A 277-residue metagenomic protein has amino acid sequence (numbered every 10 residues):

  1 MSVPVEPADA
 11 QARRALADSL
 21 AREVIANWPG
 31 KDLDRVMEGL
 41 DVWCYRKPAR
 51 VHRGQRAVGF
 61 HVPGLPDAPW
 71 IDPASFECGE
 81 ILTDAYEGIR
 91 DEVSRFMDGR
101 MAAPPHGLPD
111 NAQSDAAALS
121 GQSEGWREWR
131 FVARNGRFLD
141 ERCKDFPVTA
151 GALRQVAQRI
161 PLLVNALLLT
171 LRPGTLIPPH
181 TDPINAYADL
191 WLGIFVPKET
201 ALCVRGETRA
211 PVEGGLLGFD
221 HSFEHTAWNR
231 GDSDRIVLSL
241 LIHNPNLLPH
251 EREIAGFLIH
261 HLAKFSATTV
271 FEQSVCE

Functional and structural regions predicted by a protein language model:
M1-N165, L171-P179, E199-T200, P249-E277: Fe(II)/2-oxoglutarate oxygenase catalytic core
T170-R172, D182-E199: Short, conserved beta-strand element in jelly-roll/cupin
I177-H180, A201-L202, F219, H225-G231: Short beta-strand His + acidic residue motifs that chelate non-heme Fe in jelly-roll/DSBH and cupin folds
P183-A186, R205-R209, R252-H260: Short intrinsically disordered coil segments
D189-I194, G218, S233-L248: A short hydrophobic beta-strand segment most commonly corresponding to one strand of the jelly-roll/cupin
F195-E213: A short beta-strand-loop-beta hairpin characteristic of the jelly-roll/cupin
A210-E224: Conserved metal-binding segment of the jelly-roll/cupin
F223, W228-N244, R252-G256: Acidic/histidine-enriched, beta-strand-rich ligand/metal-binding domains
